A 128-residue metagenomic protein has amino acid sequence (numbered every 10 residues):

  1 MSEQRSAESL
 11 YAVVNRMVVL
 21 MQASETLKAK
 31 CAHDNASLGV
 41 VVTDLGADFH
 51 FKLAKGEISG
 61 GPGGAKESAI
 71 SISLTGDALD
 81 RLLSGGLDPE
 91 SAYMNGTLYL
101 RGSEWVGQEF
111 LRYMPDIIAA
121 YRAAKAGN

Functional and structural regions predicted by a protein language model:
M1-N128: Feature captures hydrophobic
